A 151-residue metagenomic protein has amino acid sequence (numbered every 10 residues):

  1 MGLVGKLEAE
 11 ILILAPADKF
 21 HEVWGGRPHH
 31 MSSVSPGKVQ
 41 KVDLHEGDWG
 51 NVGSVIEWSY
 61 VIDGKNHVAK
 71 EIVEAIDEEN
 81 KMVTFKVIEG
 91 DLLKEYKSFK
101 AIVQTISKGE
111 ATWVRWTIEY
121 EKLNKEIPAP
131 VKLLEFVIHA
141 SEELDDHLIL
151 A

Functional and structural regions predicted by a protein language model:
M1-L3, D48-G50, D63-H67, L93-K97 (+2 more regions): A generic structural micro-feature
M1-N51: Hydrophobic ligand-binding cavity/cleft-lining segments
G2, V131-A151: C-terminal helix/juxtamembrane-tail motif
A9-I11, A69-A75, F99-S107: Hydrophobic/aromatic beta-strand elements that line small-molecule binding cavities or substrate pockets in beta-rich
A17-D18, W49-G50, E74-K81, Q104-W113: A short, structured loop/turn motif at beta-sheet edges
F20, W24, I56, V73 (+4 more regions): Structural signal for hydrophobic/aromatic residues that build the beta-strand cores of folded beta-sheet domains
P28, S32, Q40-L93: Glycine-rich portal/gate segments that line the openings of hydrophobic small-molecule binding cavities
T84-H139: Beta-strand/loop substructures that line and gate deep hydrophobic ligand-binding cavities in soluble
